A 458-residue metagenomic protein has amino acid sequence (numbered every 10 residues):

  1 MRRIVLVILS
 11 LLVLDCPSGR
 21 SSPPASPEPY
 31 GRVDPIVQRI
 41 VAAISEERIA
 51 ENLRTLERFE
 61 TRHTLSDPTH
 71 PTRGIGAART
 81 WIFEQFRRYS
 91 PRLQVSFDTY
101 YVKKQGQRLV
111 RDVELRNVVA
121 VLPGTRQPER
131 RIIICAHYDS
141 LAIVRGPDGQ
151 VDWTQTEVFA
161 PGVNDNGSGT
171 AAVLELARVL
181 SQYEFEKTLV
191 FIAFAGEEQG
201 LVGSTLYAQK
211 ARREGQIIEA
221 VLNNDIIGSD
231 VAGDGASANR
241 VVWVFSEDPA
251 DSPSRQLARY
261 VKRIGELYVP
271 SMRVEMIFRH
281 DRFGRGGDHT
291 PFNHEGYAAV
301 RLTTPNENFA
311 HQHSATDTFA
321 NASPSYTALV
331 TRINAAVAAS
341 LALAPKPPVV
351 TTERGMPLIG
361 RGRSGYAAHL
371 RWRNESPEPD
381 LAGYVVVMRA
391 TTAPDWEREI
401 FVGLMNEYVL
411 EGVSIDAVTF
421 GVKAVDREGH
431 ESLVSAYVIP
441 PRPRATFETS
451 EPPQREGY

Functional and structural regions predicted by a protein language model:
A25, R48-P123, R273-E275: A non-catalytic alpha/beta surface segment that caps or lines the substrate-entry region of metallo-dependent hydrolase
A120, I134-C135, D139-S140, R145-G200 (+1 more regions): Alpha-helical metal-binding/catalytic segments enriched in His/Glu/Asp
F194-P291, E295-R301: Metal-dependent peptidase/peptidase-like ectodomains
E307-R354: His/Asp/Glu-rich mid-to-C-terminal helical/loop segments that flank catalytic regions of hydrolases
Y366-D380: Conserved aromatic anchor
R398-M405: Short beta-strand segments within Ig-like beta-sandwich modules, predominantly Fibronectin type-III
L410-E431: Beta-strand-rich modules
R427-Y458: Extracellular fibronectin type III
